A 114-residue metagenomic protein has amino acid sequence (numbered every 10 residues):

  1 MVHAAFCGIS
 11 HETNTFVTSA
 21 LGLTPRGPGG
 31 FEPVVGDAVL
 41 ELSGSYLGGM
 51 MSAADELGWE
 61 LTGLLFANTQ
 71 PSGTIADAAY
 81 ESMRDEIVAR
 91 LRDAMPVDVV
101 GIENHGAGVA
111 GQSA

Functional and structural regions predicted by a protein language model:
M1-L57: N-terminal amphipathic/basic leader segments beginning at the initiator methionine
A5-E12, T18, R26-G29, I75-A114: Active-site histidine-anchored catalytic micro-motif
S52, E56-S72, A78-A79, M83-V88: Low-complexity, highly charged intrinsically disordered N-terminal segments that act as targeting/localization
